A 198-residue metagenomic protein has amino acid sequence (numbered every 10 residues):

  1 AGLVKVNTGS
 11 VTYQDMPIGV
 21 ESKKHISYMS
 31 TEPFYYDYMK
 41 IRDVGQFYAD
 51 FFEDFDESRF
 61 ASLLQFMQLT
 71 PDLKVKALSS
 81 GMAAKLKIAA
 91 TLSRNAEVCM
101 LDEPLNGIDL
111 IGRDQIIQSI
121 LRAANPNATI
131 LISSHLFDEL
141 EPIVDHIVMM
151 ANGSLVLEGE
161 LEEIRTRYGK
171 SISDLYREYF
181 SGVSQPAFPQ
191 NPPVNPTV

Functional and structural regions predicted by a protein language model:
T8-S22: Conserved ABC transporter NBD signature motif
T31-A77, A83-L86: ABC-family P-loop ATPase nucleotide-binding domains
C99-E103, I108: Catalytic Walker B motif of ABC-type/P-loop ATPase nucleotide-binding domains
R113-P126: Helical segment within the ABC ATPase nucleotide-binding domain
L140-P142: A short, surface-exposed alpha-helical micro-motif characterized by mixed small hydrophobic and charged/polar residues
E158-G159: ABC ATPase "signature
